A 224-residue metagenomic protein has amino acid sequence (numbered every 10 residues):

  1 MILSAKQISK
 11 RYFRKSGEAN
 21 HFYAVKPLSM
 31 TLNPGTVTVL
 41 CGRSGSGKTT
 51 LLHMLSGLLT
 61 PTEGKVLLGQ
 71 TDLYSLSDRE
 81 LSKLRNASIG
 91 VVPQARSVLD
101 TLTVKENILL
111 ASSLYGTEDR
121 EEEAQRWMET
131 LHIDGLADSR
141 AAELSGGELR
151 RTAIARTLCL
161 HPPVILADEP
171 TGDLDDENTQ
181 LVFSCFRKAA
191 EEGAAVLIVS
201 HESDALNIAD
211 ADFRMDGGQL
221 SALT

Functional and structural regions predicted by a protein language model:
F13-S16, L109-E121, T130: ABC-type ATPase nucleotide-binding domains, specifically the catalytic core motifs of the NBD
S56: Helix-to-loop junction immediately C-terminal to a conserved catalytic motif
G64-D72: Conserved ABC transporter NBD signature motif
D72, D119-L136: Conserved ABC ATPase "signature" region
R140-L144, E148: Conserved ABC ATPase signature
H161: Conserved catalytic motifs of ABC-family nucleotide-binding domains
I165-D168: Catalytic Walker B motif of ABC-type/P-loop ATPase nucleotide-binding domains
